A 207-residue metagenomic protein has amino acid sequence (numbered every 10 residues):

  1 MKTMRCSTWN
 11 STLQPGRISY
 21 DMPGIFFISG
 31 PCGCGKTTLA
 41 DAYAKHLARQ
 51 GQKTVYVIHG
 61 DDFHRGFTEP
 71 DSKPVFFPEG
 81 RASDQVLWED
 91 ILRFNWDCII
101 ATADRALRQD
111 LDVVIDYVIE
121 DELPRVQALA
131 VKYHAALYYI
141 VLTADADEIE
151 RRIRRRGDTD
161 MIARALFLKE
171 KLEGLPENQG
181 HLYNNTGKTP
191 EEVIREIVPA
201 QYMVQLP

Functional and structural regions predicted by a protein language model:
K2-I25: Extreme N-terminal, non-catalytic leader segments that precede Walker-type/kinase nucleotide-binding cores
I28: Hydrophobic anchor at the beta1->P-loop junction of P-loop NTPases
C32: The conserved Walker
T37: Walker A/P-loop
A44-C98: Conserved substrate/cofactor phosphate-moiety recognition/catalytic segment in nucleotide-dependent phosphotransferases
L87-Y133: Glycine-rich phosphate-binding loop used to anchor ATP phosphates in small-molecule kinases, encompassing both
Y133-I153: Conserved phosphate-donor/acceptor-positioning beta-strand/loop module used by diverse small-molecule
R155-E196, A200-P207: Small-molecule kinase domains that catalyze NTP-dependent phosphoryl transfer to phosphate-bearing small molecules
